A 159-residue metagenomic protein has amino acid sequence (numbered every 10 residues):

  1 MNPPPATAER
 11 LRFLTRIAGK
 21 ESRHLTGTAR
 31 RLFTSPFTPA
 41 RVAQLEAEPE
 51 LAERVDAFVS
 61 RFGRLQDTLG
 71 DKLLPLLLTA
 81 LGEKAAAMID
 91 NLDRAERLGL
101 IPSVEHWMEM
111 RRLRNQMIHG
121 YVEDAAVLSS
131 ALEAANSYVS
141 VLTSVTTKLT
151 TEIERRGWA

Functional and structural regions predicted by a protein language model:
M1-A159: Solvent-exposed interaction patches of small proteins and small membrane subunits
